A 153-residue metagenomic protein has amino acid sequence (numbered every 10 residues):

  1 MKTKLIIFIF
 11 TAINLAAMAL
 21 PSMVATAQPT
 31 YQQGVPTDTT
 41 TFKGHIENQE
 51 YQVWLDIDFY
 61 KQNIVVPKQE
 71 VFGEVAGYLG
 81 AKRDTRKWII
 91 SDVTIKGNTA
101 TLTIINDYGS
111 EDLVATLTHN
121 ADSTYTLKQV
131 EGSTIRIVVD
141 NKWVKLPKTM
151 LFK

Functional and structural regions predicted by a protein language model:
M1-T30: Bacterial Sec-dependent N-terminal signal peptides
A16-P21, V114-A115, D140: Alpha-helix boundary/interfacial micro-motifs
P29-V114, N120, K128-K153: Central antiparallel beta-sheet cores of small beta-barrel/beta-sandwich binding domains
